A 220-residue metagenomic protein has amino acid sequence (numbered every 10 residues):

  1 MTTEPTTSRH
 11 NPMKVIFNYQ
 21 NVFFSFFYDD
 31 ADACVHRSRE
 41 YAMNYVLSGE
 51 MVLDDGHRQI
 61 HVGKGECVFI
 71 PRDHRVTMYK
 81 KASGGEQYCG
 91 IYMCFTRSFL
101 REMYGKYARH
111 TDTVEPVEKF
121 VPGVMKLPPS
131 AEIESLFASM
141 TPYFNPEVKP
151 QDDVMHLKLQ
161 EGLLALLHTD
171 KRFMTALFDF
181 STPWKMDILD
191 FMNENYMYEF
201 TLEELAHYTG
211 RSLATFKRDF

Functional and structural regions predicted by a protein language model:
M1-F17: A short, N-terminal "cap"/entry segment at the start of jelly-roll beta-barrel domains of the cupin/DSBH fold
K14-V114: N-terminal regulatory/effector-sensing and dimerization cores that precede helix-turn-helix DNA-binding domains
V35, L177-S181, E194: Residue-level marker of regulatory loop/turn positions in helix-turn-helix DNA-binding domains and in histidine
Y79, M174-A176, T201: Short, hydrophobic secondary-structure boundary micro-motifs
F120-P183: An amphipathic alpha-helical interaction segment
A165-R172, N193-F220: Basic/polar phosphate-binding segments, predominantly the helix-turn-helix DNA-binding elements of transcriptional
W184-F191: Pre-recognition alpha-helix immediately N-terminal to the DNA-recognition helix within helix-turn-helix or winged-helix
